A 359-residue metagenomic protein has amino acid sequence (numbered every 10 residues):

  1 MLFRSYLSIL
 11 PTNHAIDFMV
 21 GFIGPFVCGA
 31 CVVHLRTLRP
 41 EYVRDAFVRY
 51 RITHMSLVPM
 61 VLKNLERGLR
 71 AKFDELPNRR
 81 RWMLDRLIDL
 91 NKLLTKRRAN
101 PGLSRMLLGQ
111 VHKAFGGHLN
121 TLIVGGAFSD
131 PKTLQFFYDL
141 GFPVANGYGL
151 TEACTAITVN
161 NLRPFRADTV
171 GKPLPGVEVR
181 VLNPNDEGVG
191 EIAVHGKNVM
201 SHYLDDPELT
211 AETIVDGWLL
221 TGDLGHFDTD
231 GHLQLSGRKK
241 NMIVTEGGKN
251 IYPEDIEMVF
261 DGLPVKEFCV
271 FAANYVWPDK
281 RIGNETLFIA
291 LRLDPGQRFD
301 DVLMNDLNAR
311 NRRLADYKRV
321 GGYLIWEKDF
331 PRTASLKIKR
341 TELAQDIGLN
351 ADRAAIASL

Functional and structural regions predicted by a protein language model:
M1-S5, T12-R105: Conserved AMP-binding/adenylation subdomain of ANL enzymes
R4, R51-T53, N120, D223 (+1 more regions): Conserved acidic residues
S5-S8, A193, A290: Short, well-ordered beta-strand segments
L7-S8, V32-H34, T121-V124, V244-T245: Short catalytic-loop micro-motif centered on adjacent basic/acidic residues
P40, A167, P207, A211 (+5 more regions): Amphipathic alpha-helical segments in well-structured domains
M55, T95-A99, L103-L233, K239-M242 (+3 more regions): Conserved AMP-binding/adenylate-forming
G196, S201-H202, L224-L314: AMP-binding/adenylate-forming catalytic core of the ANL superfamily
F271-A272, F288-I289, N308-L359: Conserved C-terminal "lid"/linker of ANL adenylate-forming enzymes
